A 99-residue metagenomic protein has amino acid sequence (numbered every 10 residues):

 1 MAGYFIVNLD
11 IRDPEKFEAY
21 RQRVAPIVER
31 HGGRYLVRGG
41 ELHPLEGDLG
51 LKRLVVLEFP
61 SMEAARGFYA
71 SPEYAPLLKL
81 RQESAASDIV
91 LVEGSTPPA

Functional and structural regions predicted by a protein language model:
M1-L54, P60-A70, E93-A99: Short S/T/G/P-rich N-terminal loop/turn motif that feeds into the first structured element of a domain
R53-V55, S87-D88: Generic beta-strand structural signal
R66-F68, E73-V92: C-terminal structural segments of small proteins and small subunits
